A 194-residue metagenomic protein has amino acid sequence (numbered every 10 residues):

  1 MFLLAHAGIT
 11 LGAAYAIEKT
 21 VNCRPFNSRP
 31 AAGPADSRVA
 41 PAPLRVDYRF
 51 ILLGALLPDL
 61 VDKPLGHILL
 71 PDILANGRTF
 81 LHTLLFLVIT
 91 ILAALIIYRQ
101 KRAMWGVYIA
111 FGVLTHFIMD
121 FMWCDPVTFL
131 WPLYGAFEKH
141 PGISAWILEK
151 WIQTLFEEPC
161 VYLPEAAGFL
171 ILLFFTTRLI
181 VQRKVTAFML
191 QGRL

Functional and structural regions predicted by a protein language model:
M1-L194: N-terminal membrane-targeting hydrophobic helices
